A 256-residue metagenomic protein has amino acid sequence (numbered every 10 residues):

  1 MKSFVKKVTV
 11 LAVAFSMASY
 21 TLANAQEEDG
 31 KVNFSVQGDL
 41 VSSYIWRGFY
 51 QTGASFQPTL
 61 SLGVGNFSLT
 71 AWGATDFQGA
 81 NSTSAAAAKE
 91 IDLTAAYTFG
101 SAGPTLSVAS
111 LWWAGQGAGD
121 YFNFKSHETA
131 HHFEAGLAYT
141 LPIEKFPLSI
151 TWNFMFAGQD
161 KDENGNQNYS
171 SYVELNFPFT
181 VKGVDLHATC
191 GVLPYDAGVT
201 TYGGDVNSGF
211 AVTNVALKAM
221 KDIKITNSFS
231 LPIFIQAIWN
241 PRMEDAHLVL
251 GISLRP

Functional and structural regions predicted by a protein language model:
M1-N33: Cleavable N-terminal export/targeting peptides
N24-N33, G100-S107, P142-L148, P178-A188 (+1 more regions): Short loop/turn motifs that connect adjacent beta-strands in outer-membrane beta-barrel proteins
Q26, K31-S61: Outer-membrane beta-barrel initiation region
Q37-Y44, F67-F77, T105-A114, P147-G158 (+3 more regions): Transmembrane beta-strand segments that form the barrel wall of outer-membrane beta-barrel proteins
T52-S107, F177-L186, Y195: Glycine- and aromatic-enriched membrane insertion/assembly motifs of diderm outer-membrane and organelle channel
L62-V64, Y97-F99, Y139-I143, L175-V181 (+3 more regions): Residue-level signature of outer-membrane beta-barrel architecture
N81-E174, A197, Y202-F210: Outer-membrane pore/translocation modules
L217, E244-P256: Outer-membrane beta-barrel "beta-signal"
